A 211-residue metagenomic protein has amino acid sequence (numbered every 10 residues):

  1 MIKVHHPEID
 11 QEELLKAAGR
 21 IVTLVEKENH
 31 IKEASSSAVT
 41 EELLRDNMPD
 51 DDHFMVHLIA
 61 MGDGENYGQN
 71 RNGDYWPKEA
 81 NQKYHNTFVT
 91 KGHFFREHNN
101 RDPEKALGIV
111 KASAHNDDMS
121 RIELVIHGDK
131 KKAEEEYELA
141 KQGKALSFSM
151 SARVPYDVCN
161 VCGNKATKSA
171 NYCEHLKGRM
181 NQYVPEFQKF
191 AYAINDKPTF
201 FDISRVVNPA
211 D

Functional and structural regions predicted by a protein language model:
M1-D211: Signature of dsDNA virion morphogenesis modules
